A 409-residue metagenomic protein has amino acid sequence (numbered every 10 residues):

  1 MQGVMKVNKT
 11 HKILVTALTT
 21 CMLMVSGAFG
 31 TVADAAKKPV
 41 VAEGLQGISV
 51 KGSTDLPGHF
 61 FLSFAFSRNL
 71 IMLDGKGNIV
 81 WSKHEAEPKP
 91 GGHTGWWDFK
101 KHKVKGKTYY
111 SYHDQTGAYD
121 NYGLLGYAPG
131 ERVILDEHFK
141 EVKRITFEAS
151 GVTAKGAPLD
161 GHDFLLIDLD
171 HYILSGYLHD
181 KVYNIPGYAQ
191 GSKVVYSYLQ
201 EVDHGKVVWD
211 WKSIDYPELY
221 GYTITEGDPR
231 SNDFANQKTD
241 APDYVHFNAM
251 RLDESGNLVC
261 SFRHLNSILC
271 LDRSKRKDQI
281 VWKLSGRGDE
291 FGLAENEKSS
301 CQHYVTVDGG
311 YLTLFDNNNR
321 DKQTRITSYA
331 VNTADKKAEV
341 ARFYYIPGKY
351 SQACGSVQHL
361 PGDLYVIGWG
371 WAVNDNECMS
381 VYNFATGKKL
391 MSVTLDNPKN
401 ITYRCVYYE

Functional and structural regions predicted by a protein language model:
M1-Q2, M72: Short intrinsically disordered, low-complexity coil segments enriched in acidic
Q2-G3, A35: Short intrinsically disordered terminal tails
K6-K9, V32, G77: Intrinsically disordered, low-complexity peptide-like regions
K6-L18: Bacterial N-terminal signal peptides that target proteins for export
M24-K38: Sec-dependent signal peptide cleavage junction
A36-E409: Histidine-/acidic-rich catalytic cores in large beta-rich domains
